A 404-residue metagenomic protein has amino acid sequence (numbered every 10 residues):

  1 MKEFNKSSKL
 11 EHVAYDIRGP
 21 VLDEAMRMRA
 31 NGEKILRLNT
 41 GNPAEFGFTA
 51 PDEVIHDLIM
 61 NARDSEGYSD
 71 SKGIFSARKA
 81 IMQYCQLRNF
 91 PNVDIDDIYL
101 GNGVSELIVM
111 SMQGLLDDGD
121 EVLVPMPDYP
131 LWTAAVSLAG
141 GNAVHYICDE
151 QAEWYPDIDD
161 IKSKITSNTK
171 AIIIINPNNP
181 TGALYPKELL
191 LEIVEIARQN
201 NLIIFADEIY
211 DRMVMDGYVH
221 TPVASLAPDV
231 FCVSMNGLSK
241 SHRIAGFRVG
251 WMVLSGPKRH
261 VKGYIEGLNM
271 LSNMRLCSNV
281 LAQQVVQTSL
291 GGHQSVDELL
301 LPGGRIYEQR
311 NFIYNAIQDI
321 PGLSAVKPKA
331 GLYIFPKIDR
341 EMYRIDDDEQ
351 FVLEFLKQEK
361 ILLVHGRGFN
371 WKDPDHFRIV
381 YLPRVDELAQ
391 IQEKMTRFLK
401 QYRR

Functional and structural regions predicted by a protein language model:
K2-K6, E11-G103, M110, C277 (+2 more regions): N-terminal small-domain helix-loop-helix segment of the aminotransferase-like
N31, A139, Q199-N200, V230 (+2 more regions): Helix C-cap/helix->beta junction micro-motif
L87, S163, R344-D346, E354-L363 (+1 more regions): PLP-dependent enzyme catalytic core of the Aspartate aminotransferase-like
G114-V136: Conserved PLP-anchoring active-site segment centered on the Schiff-base-forming lysine
L138-V144: A short helix-loop-beta submotif of the ANL/AMP-binding
V144, D149-H220: Active-site phosphate-binding strand-loop segment of PLP-dependent enzymes
S225-G304, Y314-N315, L399: Conserved core segment of the aminotransferase class I/II
Q287, G303-I317, A325-D339, D373: Conserved glycine-rich beta-strand-loop-beta hairpin in the small C-terminal domain of fold type I
